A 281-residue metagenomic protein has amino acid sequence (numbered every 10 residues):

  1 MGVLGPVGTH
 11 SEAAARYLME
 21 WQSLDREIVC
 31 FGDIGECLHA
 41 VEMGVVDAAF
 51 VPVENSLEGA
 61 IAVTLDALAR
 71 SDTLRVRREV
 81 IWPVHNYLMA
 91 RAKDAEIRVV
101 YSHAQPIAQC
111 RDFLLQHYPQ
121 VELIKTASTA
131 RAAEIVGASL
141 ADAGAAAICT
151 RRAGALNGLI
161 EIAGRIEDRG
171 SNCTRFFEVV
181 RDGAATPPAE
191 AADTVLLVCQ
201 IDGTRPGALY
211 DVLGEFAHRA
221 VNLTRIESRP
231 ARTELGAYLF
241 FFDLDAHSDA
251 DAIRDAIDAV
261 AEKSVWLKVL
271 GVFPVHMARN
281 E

Functional and structural regions predicted by a protein language model:
M1-E281: Domain-level signature for soluble enzymes in the chorismate/prephenate branch of the shikimate pathway
